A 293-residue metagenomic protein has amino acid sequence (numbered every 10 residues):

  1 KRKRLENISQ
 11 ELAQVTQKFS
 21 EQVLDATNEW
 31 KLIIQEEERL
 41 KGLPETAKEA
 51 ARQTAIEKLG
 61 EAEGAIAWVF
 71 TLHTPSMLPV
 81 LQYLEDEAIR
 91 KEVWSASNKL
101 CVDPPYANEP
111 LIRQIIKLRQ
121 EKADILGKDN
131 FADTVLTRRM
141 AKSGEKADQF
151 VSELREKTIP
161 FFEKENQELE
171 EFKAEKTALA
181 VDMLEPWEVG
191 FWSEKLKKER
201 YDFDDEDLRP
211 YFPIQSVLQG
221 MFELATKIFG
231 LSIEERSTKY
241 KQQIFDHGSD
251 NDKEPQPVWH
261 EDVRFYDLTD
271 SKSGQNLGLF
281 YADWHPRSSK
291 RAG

Functional and structural regions predicted by a protein language model:
K3-T71, R113, D124-G293: Active-site-proximal, well-structured secondary-structure segments within enzyme catalytic domains
T74, A88, V102-Y106, R113: Substrate/cofactor-recognition hotspot
T74-L78, Q82-E87, W284: His/Glu-rich zincin catalytic helix
S76-L78, S97-C101, F229, S288: Structural motif corresponding to the C-terminal cap of alpha-helices
Y83-L100: Short, charge-rich amphipathic alpha-helices with coiled-coil/heptad character
K99, A107-L111, E153: Catalytic-core region of right-hand nucleic acid polymerases
N108-Q120: Short, hydrophobic/aliphatic alpha-helical segments
